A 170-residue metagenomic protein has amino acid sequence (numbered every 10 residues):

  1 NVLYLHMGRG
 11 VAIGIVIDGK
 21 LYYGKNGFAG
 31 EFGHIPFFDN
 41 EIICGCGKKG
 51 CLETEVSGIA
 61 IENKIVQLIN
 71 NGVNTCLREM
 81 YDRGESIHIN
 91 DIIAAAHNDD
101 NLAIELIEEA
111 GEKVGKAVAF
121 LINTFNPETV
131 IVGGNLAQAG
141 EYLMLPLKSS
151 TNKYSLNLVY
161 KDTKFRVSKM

Functional and structural regions predicted by a protein language model:
N1-N63: Phosphate-binding/catalytic loop of phosphoryl-transfer enzymes
D39-I43, K48, L52-M170: ATP-binding/phosphotransfer module of carbohydrate and carboxylate kinases, centering on a glycine-rich
